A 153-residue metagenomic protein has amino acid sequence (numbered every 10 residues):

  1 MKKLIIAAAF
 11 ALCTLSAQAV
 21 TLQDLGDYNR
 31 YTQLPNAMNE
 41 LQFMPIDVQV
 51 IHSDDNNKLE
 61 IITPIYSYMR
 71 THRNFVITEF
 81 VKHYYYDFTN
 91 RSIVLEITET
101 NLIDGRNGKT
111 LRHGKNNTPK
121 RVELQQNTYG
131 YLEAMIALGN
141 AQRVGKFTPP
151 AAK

Functional and structural regions predicted by a protein language model:
L4-A17: Sec-dependent N-terminal signal peptides
V20-V81, D87-K153: N-terminal secretory-pathway/extracellular module detecting exported/lumenal segments and adjacent signal-anchor/first
